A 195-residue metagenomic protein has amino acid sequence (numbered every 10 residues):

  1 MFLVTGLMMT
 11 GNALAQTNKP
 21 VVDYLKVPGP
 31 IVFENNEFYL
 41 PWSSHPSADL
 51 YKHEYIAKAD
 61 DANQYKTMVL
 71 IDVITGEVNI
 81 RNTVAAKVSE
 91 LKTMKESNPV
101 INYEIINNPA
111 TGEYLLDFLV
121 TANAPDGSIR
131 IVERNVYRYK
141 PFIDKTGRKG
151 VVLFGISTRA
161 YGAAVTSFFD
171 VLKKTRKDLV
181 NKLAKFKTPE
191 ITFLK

Functional and structural regions predicted by a protein language model:
M1-M9: Bacterial N-terminal signal peptides
G11-A15: Sec/Tat signal peptide C-region and signal peptidase I cleavage site
Q16-D49: N-terminal "mature-domain start" segment
N36-V78: Secretory pathway targeting signatures of secreted, lumenal, and periplasmic proteins
W42, L91-N98, L183, K187-E190: Sec/Tat-exported extracytoplasmic proteins
Y65-Y103: Mid-chain, structured segments of secreted extracytoplasmic proteins
T93-P141: Signature of long, low-cysteine stretches enriched in small and polar/charged residues
R148-K195: Surface-exposed amphipathic alpha-helical segments
